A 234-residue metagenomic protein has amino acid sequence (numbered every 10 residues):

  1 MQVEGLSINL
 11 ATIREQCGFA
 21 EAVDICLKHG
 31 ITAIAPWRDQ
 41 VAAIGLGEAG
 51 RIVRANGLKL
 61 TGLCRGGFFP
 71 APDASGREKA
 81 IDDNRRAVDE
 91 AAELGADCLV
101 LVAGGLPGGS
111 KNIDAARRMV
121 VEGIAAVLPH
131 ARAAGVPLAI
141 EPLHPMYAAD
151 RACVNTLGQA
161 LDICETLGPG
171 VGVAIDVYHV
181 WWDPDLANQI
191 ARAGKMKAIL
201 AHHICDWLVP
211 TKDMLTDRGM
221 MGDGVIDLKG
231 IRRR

Functional and structural regions predicted by a protein language model:
M1-G30, N56, G95-D97, V154-I175 (+1 more regions): Histidine-acidic metal/acid-base catalytic patches
E4-G18, F68-I81, S110-A116: Active-site mouth loops of central-metabolism enzymes
I13-G18, A35-E48, F68-P72, P107-G109 (+4 more regions): Acidic-and-aromatic substrate-binding clefts and catalytic sites of carbohydrate-active enzymes
A35, G62-C64, V100, A139 (+1 more regions): Conserved beta-strand positions in the central sheet of alpha/beta enzyme cores
R38, A103, D206: Short secondary-structure boundary segments
I44-G50, R86, A187-N188, D227-I231: Alpha-helical scaffolding within the catalytic cores of extracellular/periplasmic polymer-degrading hydrolases
I44-L60, V136: Short acidic, glycine/proline-enriched helix-loop-strand junctions
A55, A74-G172, W182-D183, N188: Active-site acidic/histidine proton-transfer and metal-coordination neighborhood in alpha/beta enzyme cores
